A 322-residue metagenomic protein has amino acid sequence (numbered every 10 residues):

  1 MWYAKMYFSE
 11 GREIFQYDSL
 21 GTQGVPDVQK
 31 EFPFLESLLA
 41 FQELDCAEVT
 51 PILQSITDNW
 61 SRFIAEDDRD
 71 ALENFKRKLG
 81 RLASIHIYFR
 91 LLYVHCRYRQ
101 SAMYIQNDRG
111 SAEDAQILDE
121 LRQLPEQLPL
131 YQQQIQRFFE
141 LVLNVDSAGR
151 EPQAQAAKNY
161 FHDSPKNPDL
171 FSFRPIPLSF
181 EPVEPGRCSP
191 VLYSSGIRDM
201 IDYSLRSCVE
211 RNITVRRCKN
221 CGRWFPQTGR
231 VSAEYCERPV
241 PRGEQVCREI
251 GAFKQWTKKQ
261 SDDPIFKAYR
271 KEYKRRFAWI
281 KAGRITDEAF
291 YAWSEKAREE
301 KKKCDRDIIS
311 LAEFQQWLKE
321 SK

Functional and structural regions predicted by a protein language model:
M1-P226, W256-T257, P264-I280, D287 (+2 more regions): Short helix-coil boundary/hinge micro-motifs
W224, R242, F253: Short loop/turn segments at secondary-structure transitions that flank enzyme active sites
T228-S232, G283-R284: Long alpha-helical, hydrophobic tracts
R230-I250: Cysteine-rich micro-motifs
E244-Q245, Q255-T257: Extracellular/mature segments of secreted proteins
I308-L311: C-terminal accessory extensions appended to soluble enzyme cores
